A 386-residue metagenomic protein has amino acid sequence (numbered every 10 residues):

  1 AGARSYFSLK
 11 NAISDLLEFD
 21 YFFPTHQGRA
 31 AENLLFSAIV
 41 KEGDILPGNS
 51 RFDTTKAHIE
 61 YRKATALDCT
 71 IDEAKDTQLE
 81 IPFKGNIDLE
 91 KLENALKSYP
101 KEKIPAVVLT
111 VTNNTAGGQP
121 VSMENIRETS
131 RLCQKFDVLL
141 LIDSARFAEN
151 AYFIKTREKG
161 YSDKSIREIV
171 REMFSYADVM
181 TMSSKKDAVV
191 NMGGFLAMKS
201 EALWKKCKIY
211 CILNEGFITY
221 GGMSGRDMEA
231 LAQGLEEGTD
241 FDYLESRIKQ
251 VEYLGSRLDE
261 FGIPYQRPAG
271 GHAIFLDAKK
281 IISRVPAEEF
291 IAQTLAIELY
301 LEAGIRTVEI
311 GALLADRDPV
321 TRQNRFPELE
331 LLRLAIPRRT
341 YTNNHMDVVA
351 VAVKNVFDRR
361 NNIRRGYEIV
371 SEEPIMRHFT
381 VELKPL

Functional and structural regions predicted by a protein language model:
A1-A3, A12, A335-R339: N-terminal "arm"/small-domain region of PLP-dependent enzymes with the aminotransferase-like
A1-S8, R317-P319: A structural motif shared across PLP-dependent enzymes of the aminotransferase-like
R4-I263, P286: Conserved PLP-enzyme active-site core in the AAT-like
K205, S283-I291, R339-V348: Short, conserved charged micro-motifs
I218-G225, L244-R247, G262-A269, I310 (+1 more regions): Flexible, glycine/charged-enriched surface loops at secondary-structure junctions
G238, E302, L314-L386: PLP-dependent enzyme catalytic core of the Aspartate aminotransferase-like
Q250-E252, Q266-A278: Conserved glycine-rich beta-strand-loop-beta hairpin in the small C-terminal domain of fold type I
K279-R306, V320-P327: Active-site loop ensemble at the mouth of alpha/beta enzyme cores that anchors a bound cofactor
